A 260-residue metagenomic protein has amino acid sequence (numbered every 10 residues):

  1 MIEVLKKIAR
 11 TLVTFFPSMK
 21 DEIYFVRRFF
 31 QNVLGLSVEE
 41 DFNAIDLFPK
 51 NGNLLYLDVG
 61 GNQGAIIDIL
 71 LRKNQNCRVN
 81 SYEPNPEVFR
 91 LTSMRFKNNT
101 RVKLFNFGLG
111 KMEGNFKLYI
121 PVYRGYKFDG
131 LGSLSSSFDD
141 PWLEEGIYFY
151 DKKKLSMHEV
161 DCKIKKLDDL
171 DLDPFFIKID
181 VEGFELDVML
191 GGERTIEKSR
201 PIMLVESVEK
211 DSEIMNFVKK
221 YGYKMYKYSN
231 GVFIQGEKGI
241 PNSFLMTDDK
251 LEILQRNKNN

Functional and structural regions predicted by a protein language model:
I2-N260: Phosphate/nucleotide-binding beta-alpha loop and adjacent structural elements of enzyme active sites
